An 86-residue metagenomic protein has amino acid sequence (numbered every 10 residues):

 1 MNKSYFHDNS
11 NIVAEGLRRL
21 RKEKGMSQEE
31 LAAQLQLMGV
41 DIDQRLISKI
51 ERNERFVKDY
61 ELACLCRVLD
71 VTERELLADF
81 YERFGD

Functional and structural regions predicted by a protein language model:
M1-E23: A short, Lys/Arg-rich alpha-helix, primarily the initiator
N2-H7, R67, R74-D86: Short, charged recognition helix plus adjacent turn of helix-turn-helix-like nucleic-acid-binding domains
V13, K24, V40, R55-K58: Flexible coil/turn residues that form the inter-helical turn or adjacent wing/linker of helix-turn-helix
L17, Q28, Q44, D59-L62: Helix-turn-helix DNA-binding elements, focusing on the entry/boundary residues of the two helices that contact DNA
K22, Q36-L37, R52, Y81: Residue-level detection of the helix-turn-helix DNA-binding "recognition helix"
G25-K49: Short alpha-helical DNA-recognition segment
E54, K58-E75: DNA major-groove recognition helix of helix-turn-helix/homeodomain DNA-binding modules
